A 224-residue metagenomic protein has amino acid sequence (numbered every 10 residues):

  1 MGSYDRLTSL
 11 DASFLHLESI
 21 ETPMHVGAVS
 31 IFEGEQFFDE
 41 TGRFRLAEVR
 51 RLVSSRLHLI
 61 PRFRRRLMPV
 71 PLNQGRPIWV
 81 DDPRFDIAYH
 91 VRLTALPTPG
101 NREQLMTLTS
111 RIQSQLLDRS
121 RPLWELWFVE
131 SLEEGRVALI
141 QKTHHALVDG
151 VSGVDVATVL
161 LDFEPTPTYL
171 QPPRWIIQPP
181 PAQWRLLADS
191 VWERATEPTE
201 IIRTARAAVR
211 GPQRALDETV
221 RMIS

Functional and structural regions predicted by a protein language model:
M1-A12, V29-G42, R50-S224: Soluble acyl-CoA-dependent acyltransferase catalytic core bearing the H(X)4D motif
S9-E21: Acidic, low-complexity proline/glycine-rich segments
I20-T22, L116-L117: A general structural signal for short secondary-structure junctions and capping/turn motifs
E21-H25, E133: Short, flexible turn/loop "capping" segments at secondary-structure junctions
